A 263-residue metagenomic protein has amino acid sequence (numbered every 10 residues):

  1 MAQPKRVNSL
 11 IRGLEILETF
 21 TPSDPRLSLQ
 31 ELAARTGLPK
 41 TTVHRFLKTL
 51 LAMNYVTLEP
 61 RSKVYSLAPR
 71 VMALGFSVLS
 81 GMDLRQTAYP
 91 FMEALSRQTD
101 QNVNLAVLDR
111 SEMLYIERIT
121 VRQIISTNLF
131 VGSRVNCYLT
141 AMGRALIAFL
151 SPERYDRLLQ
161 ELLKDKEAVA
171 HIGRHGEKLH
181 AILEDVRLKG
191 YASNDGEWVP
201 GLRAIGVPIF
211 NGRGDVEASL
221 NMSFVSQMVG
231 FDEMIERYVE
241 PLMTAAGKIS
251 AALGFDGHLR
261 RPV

Functional and structural regions predicted by a protein language model:
M1-Q86, E93, G247-F255: N-terminal helix-turn-helix
R6-L10, L29, V64, A68 (+9 more regions): Short, structured helix-loop boundary elements
F76-I124, F149-R154, E161: All-alpha effector-binding/dimerization core of bacterial HTH-type transcriptional repressors
R97-Q98, G196-G201: Short loop/turn motifs at secondary-structure junctions and domain boundaries
I125-W198: Short, solvent-exposed recognition segments
G176, P200-G201, A218-V263: Juxtadomain coupling helices with adjacent low-complexity linkers
R203-V207: Short hydrophobic beta-strand micro-motif common in sensory/regulatory domains
I209-G212: Sensor-regulatory modules in signal-transduction proteins
